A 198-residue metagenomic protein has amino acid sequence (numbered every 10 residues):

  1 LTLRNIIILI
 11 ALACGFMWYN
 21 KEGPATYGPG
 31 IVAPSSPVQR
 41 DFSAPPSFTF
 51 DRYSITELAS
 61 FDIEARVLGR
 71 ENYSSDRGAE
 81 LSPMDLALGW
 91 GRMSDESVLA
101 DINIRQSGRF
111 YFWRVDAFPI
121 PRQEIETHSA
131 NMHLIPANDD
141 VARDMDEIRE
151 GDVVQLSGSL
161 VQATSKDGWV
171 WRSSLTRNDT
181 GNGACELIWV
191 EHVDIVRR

Functional and structural regions predicted by a protein language model:
L1-R198: OB-fold and OB-like single-stranded nucleic-acid-recognition modules and their adjacent interaction interfaces
